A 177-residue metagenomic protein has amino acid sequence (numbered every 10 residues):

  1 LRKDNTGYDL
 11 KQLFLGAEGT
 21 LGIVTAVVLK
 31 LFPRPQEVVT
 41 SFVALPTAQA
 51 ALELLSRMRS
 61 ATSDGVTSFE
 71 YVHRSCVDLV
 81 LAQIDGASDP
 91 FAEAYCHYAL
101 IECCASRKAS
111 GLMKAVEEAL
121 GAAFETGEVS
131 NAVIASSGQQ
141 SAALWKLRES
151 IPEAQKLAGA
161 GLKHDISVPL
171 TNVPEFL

Functional and structural regions predicted by a protein language model:
L1-S68: FAD-binding subdomain of flavoenzyme oxidoreductases
R2, G16, V43-P46, A50 (+3 more regions): Short, contiguous, pocket-lining structural segments that sit at or immediately flank catalytic/ligand-binding sites
K3-E18, S60, D64-A87, I134-S141 (+1 more regions): Conserved alpha/beta core surface patches that mediate binding of polyanionic ligands
Q12-G16, G22-L31, Q83-A92, C103 (+1 more regions): Short beta-strand elements
V43-T47, I101-R107, I166-L170: Short beta-strand-to-loop capping motifs
Q49-S63, T67-A109: N-terminal hydrophobic targeting segments
V72-R74, A82-L100, L112-L177: Conserved glycine-rich FAD pyrophosphate-binding loop
